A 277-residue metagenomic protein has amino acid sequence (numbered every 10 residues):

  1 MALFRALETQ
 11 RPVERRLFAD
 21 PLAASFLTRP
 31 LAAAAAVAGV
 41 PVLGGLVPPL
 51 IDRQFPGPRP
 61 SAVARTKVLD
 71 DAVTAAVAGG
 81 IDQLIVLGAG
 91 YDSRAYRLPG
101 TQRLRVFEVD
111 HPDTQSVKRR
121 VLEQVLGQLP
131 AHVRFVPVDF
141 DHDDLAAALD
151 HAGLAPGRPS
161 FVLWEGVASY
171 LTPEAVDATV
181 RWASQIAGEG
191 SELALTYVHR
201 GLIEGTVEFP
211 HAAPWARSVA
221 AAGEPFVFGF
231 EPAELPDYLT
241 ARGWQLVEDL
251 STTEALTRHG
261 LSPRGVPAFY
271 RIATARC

Functional and structural regions predicted by a protein language model:
M1-I85, Y91-V136, P156: Rossmann-like AdoMet
V133-F135, D144-A147, Y170-G188: A short, conserved alpha-helix within the catalytic core of class I
F140: Hydrophobic pocket-lining residues within nucleotide cofactor-binding pockets
L145-P156: Short amphipathic alpha-helix with an adjacent loop that forms part of the alpha/beta core around
L154-A175: A short SAM/SAH-binding and catalytic strip from SAM-dependent methyltransferases
F161-L163, V180, Q185-G201: Conserved beta-strand signature within the Rossmann-like core of class I S-adenosyl-L-methionine
T206-C277: Rossmann-like AdoMet/SAM-dependent catalytic core
